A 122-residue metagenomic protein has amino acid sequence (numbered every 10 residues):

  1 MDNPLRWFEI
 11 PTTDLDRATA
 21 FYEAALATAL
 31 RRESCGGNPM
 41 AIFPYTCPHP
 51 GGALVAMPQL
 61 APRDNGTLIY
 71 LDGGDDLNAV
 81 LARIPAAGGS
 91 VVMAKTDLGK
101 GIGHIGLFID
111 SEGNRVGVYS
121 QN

Functional and structural regions predicted by a protein language model:
D2, E9-P50: Core segments of cupin and vicinal oxygen chelate
N3-R6, I10, R31-S34, I42 (+1 more regions): Vicinal oxygen chelate
L5-T13, Q59-P85, H104-I109: Vicinal oxygen chelate
A18, P50, V80, G88-V91 (+1 more regions): Amphipathic alpha-helical interface surfaces
A18-Y22, I84, G113: Conserved active-site tyrosine of GNAT-family acetyltransferases
Y45-T46, M57, D72, Q121: Generic beta-structure capping elements
P50-G51, E112: Short alpha-helix boundary/capping motifs
